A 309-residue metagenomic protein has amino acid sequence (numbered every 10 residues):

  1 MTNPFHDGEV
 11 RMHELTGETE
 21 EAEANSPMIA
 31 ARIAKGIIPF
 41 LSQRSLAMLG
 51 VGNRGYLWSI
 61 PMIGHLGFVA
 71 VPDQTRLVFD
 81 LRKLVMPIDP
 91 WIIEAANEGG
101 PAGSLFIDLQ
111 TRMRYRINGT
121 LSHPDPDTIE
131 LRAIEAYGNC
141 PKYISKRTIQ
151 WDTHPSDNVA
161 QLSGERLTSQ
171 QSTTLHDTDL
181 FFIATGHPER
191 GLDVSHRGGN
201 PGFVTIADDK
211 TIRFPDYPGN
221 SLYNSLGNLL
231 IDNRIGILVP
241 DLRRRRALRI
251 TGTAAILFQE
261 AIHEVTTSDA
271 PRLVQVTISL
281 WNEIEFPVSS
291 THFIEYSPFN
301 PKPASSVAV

Functional and structural regions predicted by a protein language model:
M1-V309: Binding-site signature for planar aromatic cofactors or substrates
